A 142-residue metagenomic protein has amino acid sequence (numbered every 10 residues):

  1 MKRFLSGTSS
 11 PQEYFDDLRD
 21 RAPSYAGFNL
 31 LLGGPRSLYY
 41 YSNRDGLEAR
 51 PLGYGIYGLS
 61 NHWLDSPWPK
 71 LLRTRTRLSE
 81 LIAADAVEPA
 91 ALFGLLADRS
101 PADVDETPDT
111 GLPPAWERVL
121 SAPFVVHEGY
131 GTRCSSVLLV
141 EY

Functional and structural regions predicted by a protein language model:
M1-Y142: N-terminal nucleophile
